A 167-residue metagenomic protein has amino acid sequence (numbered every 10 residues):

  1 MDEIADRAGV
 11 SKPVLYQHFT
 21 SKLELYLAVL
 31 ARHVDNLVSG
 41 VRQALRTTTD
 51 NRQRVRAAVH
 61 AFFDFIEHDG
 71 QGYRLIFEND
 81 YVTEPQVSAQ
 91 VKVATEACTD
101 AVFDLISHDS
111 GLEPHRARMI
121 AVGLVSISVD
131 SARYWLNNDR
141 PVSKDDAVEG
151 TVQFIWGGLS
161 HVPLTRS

Functional and structural regions predicted by a protein language model:
M1, L23, L27, A31 (+6 more regions): Short, structured helix-loop boundary elements
M1-E24, A28: Helix-turn-helix
I4, V29-H33, L37, V41: Generic hydrophobic, amphipathic alpha-helix propensity
A28, Q43-H68, I120-L124, V148: Hydrophobic alpha-helical connector segments
D35-V38, P85-H108, R118-R133, D146-G157: Amphipathic alpha-helical packing segments from all-alpha helical-bundle domains
N36, G40-T47, R54, I127-N138: Solvent-exposed, amphipathic alpha-helical segments
A57, D64-F103, G111, N137 (+2 more regions): Short secondary-structure transition hinges
V162-S167: C-terminal effector-binding regulatory domain of bacterial HTH transcription factors
